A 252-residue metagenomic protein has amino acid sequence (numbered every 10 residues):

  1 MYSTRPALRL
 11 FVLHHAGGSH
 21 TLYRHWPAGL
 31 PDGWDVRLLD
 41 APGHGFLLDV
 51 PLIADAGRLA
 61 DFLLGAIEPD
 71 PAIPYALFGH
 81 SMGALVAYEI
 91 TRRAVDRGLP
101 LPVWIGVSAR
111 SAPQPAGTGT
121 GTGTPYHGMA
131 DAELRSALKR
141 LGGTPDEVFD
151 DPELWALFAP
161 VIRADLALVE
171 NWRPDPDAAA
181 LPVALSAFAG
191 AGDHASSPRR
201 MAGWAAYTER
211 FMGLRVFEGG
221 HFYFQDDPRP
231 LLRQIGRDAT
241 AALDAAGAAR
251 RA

Functional and structural regions predicted by a protein language model:
M1-A252: Non-catalytic, mobile gating and regulatory segments of ester bond hydrolases
